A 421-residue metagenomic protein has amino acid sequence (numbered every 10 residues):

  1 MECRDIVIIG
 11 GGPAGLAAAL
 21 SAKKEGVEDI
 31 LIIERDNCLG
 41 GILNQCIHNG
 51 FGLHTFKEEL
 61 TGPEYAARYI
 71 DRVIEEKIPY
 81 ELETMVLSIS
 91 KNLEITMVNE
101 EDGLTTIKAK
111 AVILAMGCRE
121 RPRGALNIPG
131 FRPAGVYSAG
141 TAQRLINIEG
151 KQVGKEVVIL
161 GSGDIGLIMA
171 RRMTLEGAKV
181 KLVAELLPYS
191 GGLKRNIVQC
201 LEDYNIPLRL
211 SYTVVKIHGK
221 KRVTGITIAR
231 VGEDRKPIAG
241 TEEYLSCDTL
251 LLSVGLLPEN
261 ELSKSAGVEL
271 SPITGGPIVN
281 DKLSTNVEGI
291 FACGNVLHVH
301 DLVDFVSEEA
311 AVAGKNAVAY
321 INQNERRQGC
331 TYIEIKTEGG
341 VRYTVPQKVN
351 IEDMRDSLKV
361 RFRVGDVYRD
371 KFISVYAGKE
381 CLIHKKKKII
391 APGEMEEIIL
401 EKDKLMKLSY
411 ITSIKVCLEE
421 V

Functional and structural regions predicted by a protein language model:
M1-I9, A66-E156, G232-G240, L251 (+1 more regions): FAD-binding core/adjacent interface of flavoenzyme oxidoreductases
R4-R68, R72, R144, V153-I197 (+2 more regions): Beta1-alpha1 glycine-rich phosphate/pyrophosphate-binding loop at the start of Rossmann-like nucleotide-binding domains
V73-S90, I95-M97, T174-E261, D356-I389: A Rossmann-like FAD-binding core segment of flavoenzymes
T105, L114-L208, V215-H218, R222 (+1 more regions): Predominantly flavin-linked oxidoreductase catalytic cores and closely associated redox partners
L114, V136-I146, T249-H300: FAD-site-proximal beta/loop scaffold in flavoenzymes
D304, V312, N316-K385: Mid-to-C-terminal Rossmann-like scaffold of FAD/NAD(P)H-dependent oxidoreductases
R361, G393-K404: Exposed aromatic-hydrophobic patches
I373, D403-V421: Short, aromatic- and glycine-rich surface loops/edge beta-strands on solvent-exposed regions
